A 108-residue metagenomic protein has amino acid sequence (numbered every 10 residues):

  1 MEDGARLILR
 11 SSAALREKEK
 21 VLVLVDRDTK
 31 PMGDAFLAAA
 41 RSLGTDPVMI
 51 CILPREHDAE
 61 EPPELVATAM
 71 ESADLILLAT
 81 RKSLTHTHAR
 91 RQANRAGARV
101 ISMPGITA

Functional and structural regions predicted by a protein language model:
M1-A108: Active-site bordering "gate/hinge" segments that shape substrate access to catalytic or cofactor-binding pockets
